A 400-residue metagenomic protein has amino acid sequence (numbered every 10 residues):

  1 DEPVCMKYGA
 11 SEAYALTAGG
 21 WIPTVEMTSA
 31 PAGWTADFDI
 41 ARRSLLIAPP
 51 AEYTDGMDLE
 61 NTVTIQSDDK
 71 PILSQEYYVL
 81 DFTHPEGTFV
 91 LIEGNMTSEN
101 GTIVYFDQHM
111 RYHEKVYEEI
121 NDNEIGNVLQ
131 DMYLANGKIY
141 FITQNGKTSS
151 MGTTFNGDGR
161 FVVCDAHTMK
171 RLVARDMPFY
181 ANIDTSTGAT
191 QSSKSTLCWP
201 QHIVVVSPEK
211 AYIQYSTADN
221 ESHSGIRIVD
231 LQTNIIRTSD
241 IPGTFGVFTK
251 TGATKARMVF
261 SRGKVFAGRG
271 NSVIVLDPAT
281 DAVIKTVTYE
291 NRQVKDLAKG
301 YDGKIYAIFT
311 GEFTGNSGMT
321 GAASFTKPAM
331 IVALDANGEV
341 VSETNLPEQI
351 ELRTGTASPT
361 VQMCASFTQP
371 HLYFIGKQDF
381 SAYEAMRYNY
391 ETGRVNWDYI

Functional and structural regions predicted by a protein language model:
I22-D37: Short, solvent-exposed loop/linker segments at beta-strand-coil boundaries, enriched for Pro/Gly and Ser/Thr
I40, L46-D55, G94-W199: Post-signal peptide N-terminal segment of secreted/secretory-pathway proteins
I72-F82: C-terminal edge beta-strand
T97-V104, S149-V162, N220-I228, N271-D277 (+2 more regions): Structural motif
D107-M110, D165-M169, D230-N234, D277-D281 (+2 more regions): Short loop/turn segments that connect beta-strands within beta-propeller blades
R111-E124, K170-S193, N234-F248, A282-T288 (+2 more regions): A short beta-strand motif characteristic of beta-propeller blades
E124-Y133, A181-V204, G243-R262, N291-D302 (+2 more regions): Repeated scaffold domains used in trafficking and secretory/extracellular systems, primarily beta-propellers
T354-I400: Loop/turn-rich, solvent-exposed surfaces of beta-rich toroidal or solenoidal domains
